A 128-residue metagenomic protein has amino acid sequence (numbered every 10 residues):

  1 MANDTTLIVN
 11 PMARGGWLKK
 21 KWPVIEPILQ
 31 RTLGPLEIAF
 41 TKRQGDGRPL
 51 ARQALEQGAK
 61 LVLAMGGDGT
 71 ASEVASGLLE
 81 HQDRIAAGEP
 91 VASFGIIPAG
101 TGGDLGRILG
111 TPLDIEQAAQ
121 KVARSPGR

Functional and structural regions predicted by a protein language model:
M1-V62, S72, S76, E116: ATP/NTP phosphate-donor binding region
P11, M65-G67, I97-A99: Glycine-rich beta-strand-to-loop/alpha-helix junction loops that act as flexible
R31-T32, T41, L79-R128: Catalytic core of DAGKc-family lipid kinases
Q44, G69, K121: Positions that flank functional sites
M65, S72, A123: Structural signature of FAD isoalloxazine-binding scaffolds in flavoprotein oxidoreductases
T70-S72, D104: Short, active-site-adjacent cap segments at secondary-structure transitions
